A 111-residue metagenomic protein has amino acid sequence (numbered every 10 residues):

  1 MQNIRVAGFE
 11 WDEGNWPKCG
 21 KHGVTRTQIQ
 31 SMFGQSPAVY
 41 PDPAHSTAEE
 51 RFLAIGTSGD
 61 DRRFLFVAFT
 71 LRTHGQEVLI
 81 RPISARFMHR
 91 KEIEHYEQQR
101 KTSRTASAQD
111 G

Functional and structural regions predicted by a protein language model:
M1-G111: Ribonuclease/tRNase effector modules and their secretory precursors
